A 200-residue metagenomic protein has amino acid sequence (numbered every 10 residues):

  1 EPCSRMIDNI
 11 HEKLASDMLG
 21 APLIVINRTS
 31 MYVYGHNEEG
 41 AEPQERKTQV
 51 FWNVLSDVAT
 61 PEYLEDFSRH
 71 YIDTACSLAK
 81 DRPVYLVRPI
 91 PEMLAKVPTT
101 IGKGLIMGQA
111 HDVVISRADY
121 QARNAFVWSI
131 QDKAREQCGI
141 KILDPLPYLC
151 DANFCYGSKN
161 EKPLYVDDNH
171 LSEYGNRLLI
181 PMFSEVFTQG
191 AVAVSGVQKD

Functional and structural regions predicted by a protein language model:
E1-D200: Extracellular glycan-modifying ectodomains
